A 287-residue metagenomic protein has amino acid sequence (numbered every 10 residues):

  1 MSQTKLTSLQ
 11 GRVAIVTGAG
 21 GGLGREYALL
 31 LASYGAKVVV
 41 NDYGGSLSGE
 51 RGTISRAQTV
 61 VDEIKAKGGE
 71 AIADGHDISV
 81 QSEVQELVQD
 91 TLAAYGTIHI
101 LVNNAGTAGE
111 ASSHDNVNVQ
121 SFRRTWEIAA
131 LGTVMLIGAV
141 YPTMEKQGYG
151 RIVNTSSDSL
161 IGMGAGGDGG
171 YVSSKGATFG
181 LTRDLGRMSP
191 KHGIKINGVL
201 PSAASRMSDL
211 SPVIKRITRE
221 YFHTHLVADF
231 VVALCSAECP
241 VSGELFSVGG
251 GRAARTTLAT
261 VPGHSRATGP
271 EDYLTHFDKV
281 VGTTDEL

Functional and structural regions predicted by a protein language model:
L6-V40: Canonical Rossmann dinucleotide-binding motif of NAD(H)/NADP(H)-dependent dehydrogenases/reductases, specifically
Q10, K67-E70, D90-N103, G109-E110 (+3 more regions): A glycine-rich helix->loop->beta "capping" turn within Rossmann-like NAD(P)(H)-dependent oxidoreductase domains
Y27-Y34, G162, D184-K195, A237-P240: Active-site-adjacent segment of SDR/Rossmann-fold oxidoreductases
G52-Q58, Q85, A108-R123, K146 (+2 more regions): Conserved mid-core segment of classical short-chain dehydrogenase/reductases
T107, R151-K191, L200-E220: Catalytic loop of short-chain dehydrogenase/reductase
I137-G138, R183: A short, exposed helix-loop element centered on a Lys and neighboring polar residues
G198, T218-L287: C-terminal helical subdomain
